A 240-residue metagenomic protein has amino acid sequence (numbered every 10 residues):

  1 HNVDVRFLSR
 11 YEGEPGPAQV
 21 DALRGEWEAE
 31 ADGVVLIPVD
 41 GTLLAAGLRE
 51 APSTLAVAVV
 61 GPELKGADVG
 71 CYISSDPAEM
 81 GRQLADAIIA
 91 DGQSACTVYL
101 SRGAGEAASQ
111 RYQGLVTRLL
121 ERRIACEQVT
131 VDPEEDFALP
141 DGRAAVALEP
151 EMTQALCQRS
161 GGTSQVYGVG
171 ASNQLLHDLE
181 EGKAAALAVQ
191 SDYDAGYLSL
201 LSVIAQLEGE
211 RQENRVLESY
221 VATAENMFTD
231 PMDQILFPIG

Functional and structural regions predicted by a protein language model:
H1, A18, M80-L84, E106-C126 (+3 more regions): Short, solvent-exposed amphipathic alpha-helices that sit in or adjacent to ligand/effector-binding or catalytic
H1-E14, T97-L100, V116-F137, A144: Short beta-strand elements in bilobed, periplasmic/extracellular small-molecule ligand-binding domains
L23, G33-S53, L115, V129-D178: Hydrophobic alpha-helical
A31, Q93-S94, D141-R143, A184: Short, high-confidence coil segments that cap the C-terminus of an alpha-helix and link into the following beta-strand
G41-E79, S172-E181, A185: Flexible loop/hinge segments that line or gate small-molecule binding clefts
Y72-T97, A171-L175, Q190-E208: Hydrophobic alpha-helical segments within soluble ligand-binding/sensing domains
L119, D194-G240: Hinge/cleft segment of the Venus flytrap/periplasmic-binding protein
P150, Q158-Y193, L201, G209-E218: Exported/periplasmic ABC-transporter solute-binding proteins
